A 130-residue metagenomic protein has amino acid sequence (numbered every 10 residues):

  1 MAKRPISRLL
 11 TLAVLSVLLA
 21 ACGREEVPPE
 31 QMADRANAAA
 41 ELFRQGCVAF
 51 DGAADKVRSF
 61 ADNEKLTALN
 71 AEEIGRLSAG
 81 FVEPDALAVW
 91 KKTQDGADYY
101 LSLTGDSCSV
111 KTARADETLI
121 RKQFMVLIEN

Functional and structural regions predicted by a protein language model:
M1-A20: Sec-dependent bacterial lipoprotein signal peptides
C22-E25: Bacterial signal peptide processing site
P29-A49: Post-signal peptide N-terminal segment of mature Sec-exported envelope proteins
L42-D51, C108-A115: Second-shell loop/turn segments in exported
A49-N70, D116-N130: Amphipathic alpha-helical segments
E72-K91: Ser/Thr-rich, low-complexity intrinsically disordered terminal regions
L87-N130: Long, charged/polar, surface-exposed segments that mediate recognition or autoinhibition
